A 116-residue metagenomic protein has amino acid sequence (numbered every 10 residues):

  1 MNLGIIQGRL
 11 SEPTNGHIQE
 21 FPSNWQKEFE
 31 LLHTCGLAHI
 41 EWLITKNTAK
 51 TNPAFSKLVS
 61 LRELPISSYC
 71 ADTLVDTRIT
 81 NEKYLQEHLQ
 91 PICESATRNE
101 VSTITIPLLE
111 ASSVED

Functional and structural regions predicted by a protein language model:
M1-R98: N-terminal pre-domain/capping segments
I79, E115-D116: Short, well-ordered secondary-structure micro-motifs
I92, A96-E115: Active-site groove signature of glycoside hydrolases
